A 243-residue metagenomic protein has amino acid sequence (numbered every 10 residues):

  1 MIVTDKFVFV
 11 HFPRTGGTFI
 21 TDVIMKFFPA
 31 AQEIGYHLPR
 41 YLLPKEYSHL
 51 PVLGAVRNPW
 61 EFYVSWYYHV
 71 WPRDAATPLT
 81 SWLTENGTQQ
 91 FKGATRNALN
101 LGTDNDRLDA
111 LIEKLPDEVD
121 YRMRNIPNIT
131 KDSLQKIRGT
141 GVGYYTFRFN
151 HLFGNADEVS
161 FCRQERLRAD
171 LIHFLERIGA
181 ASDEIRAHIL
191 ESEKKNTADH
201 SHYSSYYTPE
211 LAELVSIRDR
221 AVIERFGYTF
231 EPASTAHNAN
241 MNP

Functional and structural regions predicted by a protein language model:
M1-P243: Membrane-interface amphipathic segments in extracytoplasmic regions
